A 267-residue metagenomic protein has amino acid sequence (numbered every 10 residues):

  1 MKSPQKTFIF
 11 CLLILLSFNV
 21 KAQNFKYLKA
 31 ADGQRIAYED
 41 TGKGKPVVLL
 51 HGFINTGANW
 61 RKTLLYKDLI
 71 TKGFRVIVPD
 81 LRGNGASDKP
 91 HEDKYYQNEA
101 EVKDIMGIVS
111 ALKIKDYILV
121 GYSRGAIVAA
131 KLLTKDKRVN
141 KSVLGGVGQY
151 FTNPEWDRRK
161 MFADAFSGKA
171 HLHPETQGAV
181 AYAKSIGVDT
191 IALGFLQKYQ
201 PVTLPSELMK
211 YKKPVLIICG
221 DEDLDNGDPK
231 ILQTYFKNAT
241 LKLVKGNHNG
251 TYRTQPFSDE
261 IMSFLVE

Functional and structural regions predicted by a protein language model:
I54-Y66: The serine-hydrolase catalytic nucleophile loop
I70-D88: Conserved alpha/beta-hydrolase
E99-Y117: Conserved acidic catalytic loop of the alpha/beta-hydrolase fold
I127-T134, R138, S142-K169: Flexible "cap/lid" loop of the alpha/beta hydrolase fold
I191-E207, E222-L224: Active-site nucleophile elbow and catalytic-triad environment of alpha/beta-hydrolase enzymes
Y211, I217-C219: Short beta-strand/loop motif that positions the catalytic acidic residue of the alpha/beta-hydrolase fold
D221-G246: Conserved loop-alpha-helix segment in the C-terminal half of the alpha/beta-hydrolase fold that carries the catalytic
G246-E267: Catalytic active-site module of serine/aspartate enzymes centered on a nucleophile-bearing elbow/loop
